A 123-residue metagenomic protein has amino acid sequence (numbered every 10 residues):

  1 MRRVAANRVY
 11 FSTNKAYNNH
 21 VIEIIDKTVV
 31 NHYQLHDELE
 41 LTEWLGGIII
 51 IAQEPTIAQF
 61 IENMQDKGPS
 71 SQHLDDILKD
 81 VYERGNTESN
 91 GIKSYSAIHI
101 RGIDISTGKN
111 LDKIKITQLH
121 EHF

Functional and structural regions predicted by a protein language model:
M1-P55, K93-F123: N-terminal metal-binding scaffold of metallo-dependent hydrolase/deaminase domains
W44-K79: Active-site- and interface-proximal helix/loop "cap" or "latch" segments in soluble metabolic and energy-transducing
Q65-P69, Y82, N86, D104-I105: Low-complexity intrinsically disordered segments
L74, V81-R101: Exoplasmic/lumenal regions adjacent to the first transmembrane segment of eukaryotic integral membrane proteins across
